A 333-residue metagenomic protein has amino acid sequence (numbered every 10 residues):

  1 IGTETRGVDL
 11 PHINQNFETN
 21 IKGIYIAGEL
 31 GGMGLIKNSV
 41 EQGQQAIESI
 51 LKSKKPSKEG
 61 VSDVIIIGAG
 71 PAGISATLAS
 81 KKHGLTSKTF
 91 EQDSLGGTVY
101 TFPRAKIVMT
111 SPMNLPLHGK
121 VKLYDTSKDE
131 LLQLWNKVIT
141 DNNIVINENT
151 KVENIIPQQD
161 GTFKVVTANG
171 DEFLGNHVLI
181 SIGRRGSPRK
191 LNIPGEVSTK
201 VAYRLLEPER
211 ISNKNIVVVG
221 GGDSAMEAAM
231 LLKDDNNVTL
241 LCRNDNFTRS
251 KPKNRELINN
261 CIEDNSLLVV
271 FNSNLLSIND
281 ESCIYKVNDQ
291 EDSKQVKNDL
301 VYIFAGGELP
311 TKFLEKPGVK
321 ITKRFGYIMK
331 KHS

Functional and structural regions predicted by a protein language model:
I1-G7, I66-I144, M226-K253, K312-K316 (+1 more regions): Beta1-alpha1 glycine-rich phosphate/pyrophosphate-binding loop at the start of Rossmann-like nucleotide-binding domains
I1-L10, N169, S181-R204, E291-K330: Glycine-rich beta-alpha-beta "Rossmann" dinucleotide-binding loop(s) and their flanking helix/strand
G2-T3, G7-K52, P157-G161, D171-V197: Glycine/serine-rich phosphate-binding loop and adjoining beta1-alpha1 elements at the start of nucleotide-handling
P11, E41, Q45-E48, D129-Q133 (+5 more regions): Short, contiguous clusters of charged residues that form electrostatic/catalytic patches at enzyme active sites, used
Q15-F90, R204-T248, E291-K294, F313-K316 (+1 more regions): Rossmann-like dinucleotide/flavin-binding elements
I24-I26, I65-I67, F90, E172-R185 (+2 more regions): Short hydrophobic core segments
G73, N154, R185-S187, A225 (+1 more regions): Glycine-rich nucleotide phosphate-binding loop and flanking beta-alpha elements of Rossmann-like dinucleotide-binding
K106-P112, D125-T167, E172-G175, D234-K323: A Rossmann-like FAD-binding core segment of flavoenzymes
